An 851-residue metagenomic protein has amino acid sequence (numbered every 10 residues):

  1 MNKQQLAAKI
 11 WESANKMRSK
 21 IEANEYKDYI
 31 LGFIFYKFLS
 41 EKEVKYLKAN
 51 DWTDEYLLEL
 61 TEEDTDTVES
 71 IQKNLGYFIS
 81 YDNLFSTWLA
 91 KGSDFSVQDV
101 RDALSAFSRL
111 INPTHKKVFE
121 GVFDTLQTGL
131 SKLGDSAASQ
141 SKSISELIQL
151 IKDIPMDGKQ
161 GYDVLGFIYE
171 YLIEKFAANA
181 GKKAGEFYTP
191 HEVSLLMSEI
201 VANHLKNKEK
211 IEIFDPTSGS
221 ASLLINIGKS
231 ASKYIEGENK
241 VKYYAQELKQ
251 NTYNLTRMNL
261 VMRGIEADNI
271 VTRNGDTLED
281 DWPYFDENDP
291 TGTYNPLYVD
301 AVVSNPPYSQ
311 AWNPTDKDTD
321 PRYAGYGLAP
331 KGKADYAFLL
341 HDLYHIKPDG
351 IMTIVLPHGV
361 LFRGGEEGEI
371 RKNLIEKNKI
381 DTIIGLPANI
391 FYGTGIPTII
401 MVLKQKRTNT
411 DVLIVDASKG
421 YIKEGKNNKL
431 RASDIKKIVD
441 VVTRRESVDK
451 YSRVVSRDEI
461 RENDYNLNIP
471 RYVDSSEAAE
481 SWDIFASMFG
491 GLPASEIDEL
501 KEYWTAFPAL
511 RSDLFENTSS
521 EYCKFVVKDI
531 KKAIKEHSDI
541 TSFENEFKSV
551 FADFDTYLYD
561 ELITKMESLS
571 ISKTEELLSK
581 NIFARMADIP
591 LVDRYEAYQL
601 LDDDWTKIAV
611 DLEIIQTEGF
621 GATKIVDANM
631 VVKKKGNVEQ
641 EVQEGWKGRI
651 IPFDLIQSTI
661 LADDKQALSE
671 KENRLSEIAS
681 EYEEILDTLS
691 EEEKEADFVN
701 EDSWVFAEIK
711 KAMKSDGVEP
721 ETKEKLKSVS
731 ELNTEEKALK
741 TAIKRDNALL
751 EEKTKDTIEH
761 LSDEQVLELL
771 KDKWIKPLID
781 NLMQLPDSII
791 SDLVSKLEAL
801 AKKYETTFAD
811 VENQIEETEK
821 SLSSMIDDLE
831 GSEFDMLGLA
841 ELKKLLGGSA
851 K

Functional and structural regions predicted by a protein language model:
M1-V201, V271-T277, G385-A388, V412 (+4 more regions): Non-catalytic, mostly N-terminal accessory regions of nucleic-acid modification and defense proteins
Q5, K9-I10, K16, E22-F38 (+2 more regions): Conserved Class I SAM-dependent methyltransferase catalytic core
K16, L150, I154, Y171 (+12 more regions): Conserved, well-folded catalytic cores of nucleic-acid-processing and energy-transducing macromolecular machines
A137, G158, F187, T217 (+14 more regions): Hydrophobic alpha-helical scaffolding
K175-A178, D318-Y323: Gly-rich Lys/Arg/Thr-decorated short loops/hinges at beta-loop-alpha junctions or inter-strand turns that position
K183-S304, S309-N313, D320-Y326, P330 (+4 more regions): Conserved S-adenosyl-L-methionine
S232, V261, I265, P307 (+13 more regions): Hydrophobic alpha-helix feature that most strongly marks membrane-spanning transmembrane helices and their immediate
I400-D440: Conserved P-loop NTPase
